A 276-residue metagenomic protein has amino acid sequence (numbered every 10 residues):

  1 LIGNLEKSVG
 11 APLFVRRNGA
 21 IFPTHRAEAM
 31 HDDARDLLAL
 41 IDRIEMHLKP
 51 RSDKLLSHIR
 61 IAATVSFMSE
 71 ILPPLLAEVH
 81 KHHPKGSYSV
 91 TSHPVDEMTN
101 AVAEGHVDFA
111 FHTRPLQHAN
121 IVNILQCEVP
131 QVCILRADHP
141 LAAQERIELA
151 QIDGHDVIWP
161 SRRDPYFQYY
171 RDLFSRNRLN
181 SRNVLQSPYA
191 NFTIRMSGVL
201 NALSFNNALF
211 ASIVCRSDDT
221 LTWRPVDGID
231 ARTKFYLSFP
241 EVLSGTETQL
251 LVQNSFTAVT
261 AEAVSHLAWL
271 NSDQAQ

Functional and structural regions predicted by a protein language model:
L1-N4, L75: Residues within the DNA-recognition helix of helix-turn-helix
N4-P23: A short LG(V/I)-centered, amphipathic sequence patch enriched for acidic residue(s) preceding the LG motif
S8-V9, M30-S52: Alpha-helical linker/hinge and terminal dimerization helices associated with HTH transcriptional regulators
L56-H118, S187: Central regulatory/effector-binding core of bacterial HTH transcription factors
I71, L221-S272: A late-sequence structural motif
A119-L125, V129, N191-V242: Beta-alpha-beta core module
I121-Q131, L135-V157: Flexible hinge/capping segments at coil-to-helix
D156-N177, A208, S212, G245-T248 (+2 more regions): Secondary-structure junction motif
